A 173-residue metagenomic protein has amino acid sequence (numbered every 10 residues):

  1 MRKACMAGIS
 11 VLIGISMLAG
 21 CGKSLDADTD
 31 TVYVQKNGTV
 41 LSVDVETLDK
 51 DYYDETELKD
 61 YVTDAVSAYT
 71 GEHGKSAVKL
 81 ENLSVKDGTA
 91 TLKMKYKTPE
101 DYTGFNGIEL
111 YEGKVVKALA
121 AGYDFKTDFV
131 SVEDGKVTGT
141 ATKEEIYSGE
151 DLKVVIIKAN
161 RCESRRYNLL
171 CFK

Functional and structural regions predicted by a protein language model:
R2-K23: Sec-dependent N-terminal signal peptides of Gram-positive bacterial secreted proteins and lipoproteins
L18-V34: Sec-dependent signal peptide cleavage junction
K23, D49-D54, P99-G104: Short, cysteine-centered beta-strand-loop-beta hairpins and adjacent loop/turn segments enriched in charged/polar
D28-D30, K36-G38, G88-A90: Envelope-exposed proteins and targeting segments
T31, A77-V85: Short amphipathic beta-strand and strand-loop transition segments with alternating hydrophobic
V32-G38, E46-K50, Y96-E100: Beta-strand elements of well-folded, non-transmembrane domains
L41-S67: Post-signal-peptide N-terminal segment of Sec-exported extracytoplasmic proteins
L83-K173: Mature, soluble, non-transmembrane domains
